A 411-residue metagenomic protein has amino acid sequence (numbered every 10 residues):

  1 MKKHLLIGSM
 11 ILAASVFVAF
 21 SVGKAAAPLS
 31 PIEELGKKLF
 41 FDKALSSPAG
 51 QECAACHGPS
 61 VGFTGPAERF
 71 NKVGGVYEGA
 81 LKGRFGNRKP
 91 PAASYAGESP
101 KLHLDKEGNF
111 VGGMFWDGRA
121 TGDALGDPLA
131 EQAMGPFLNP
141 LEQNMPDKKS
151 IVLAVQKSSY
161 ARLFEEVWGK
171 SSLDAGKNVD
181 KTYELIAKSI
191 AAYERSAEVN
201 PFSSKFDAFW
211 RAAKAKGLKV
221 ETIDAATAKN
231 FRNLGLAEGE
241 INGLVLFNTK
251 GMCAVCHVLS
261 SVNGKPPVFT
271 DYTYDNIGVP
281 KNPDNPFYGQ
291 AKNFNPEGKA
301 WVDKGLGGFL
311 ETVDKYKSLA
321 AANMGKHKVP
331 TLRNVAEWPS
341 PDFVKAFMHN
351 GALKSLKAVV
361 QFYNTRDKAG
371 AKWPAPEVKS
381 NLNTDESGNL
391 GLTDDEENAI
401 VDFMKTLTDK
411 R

Functional and structural regions predicted by a protein language model:
M1-H4: Positively charged n-region of N-terminal signal peptides that target proteins for export
G8-F17: Bacterial N-terminal signal peptides
F17-R411: Periplasmic c-type cytochrome electron-transfer domains
